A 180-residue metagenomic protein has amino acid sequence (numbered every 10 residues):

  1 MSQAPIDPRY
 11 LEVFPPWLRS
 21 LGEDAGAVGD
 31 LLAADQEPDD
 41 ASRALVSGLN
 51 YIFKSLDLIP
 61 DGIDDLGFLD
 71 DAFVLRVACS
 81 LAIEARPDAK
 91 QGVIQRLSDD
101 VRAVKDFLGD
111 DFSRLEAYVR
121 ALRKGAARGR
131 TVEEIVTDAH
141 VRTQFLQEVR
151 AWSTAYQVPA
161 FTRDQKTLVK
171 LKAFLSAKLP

Functional and structural regions predicted by a protein language model:
M1-E23: Polybasic, low-complexity association/targeting segments
R19-G22, G26, N50, F73 (+1 more regions): Generic structural signal for well-ordered, non-transmembrane alpha-helical segments in soluble/cytosolic regions
A33-F53: Transmembrane alpha-helical segments and their cytosolic interface motifs in multi-pass membrane proteins
Q36, I63, G67, R86-K90 (+3 more regions): Long, hydrophobic, amphipathic alpha-helical segments used as structural scaffolds
V46-L75: Membrane-inserting effector segments that mediate pore formation, membrane fusion, or transient membrane insertion
D65-R96: Membrane-interface alpha-helices
D99-P180: Intrinsically disordered, low-complexity, charge-dense segments enriched in Lys/Arg and Glu/Asp interspersed
